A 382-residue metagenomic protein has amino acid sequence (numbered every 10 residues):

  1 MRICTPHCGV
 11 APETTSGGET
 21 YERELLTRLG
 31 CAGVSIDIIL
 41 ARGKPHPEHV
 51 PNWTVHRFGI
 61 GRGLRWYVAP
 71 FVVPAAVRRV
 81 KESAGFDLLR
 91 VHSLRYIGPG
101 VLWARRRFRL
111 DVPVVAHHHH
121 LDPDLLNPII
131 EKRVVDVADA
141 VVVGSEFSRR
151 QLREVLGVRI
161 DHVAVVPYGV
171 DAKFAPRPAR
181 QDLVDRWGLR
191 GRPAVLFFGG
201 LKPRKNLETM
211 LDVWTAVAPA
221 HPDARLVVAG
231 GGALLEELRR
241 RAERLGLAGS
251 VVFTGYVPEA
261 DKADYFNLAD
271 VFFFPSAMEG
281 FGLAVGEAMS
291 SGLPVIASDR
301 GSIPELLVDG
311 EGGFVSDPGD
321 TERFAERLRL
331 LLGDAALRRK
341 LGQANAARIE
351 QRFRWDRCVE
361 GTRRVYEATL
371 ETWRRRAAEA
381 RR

Functional and structural regions predicted by a protein language model:
M1-K44, R374: N-terminal subdomain of nucleotide-sugar transferases
C4-P6, L189-K205, L211-W214: Conserved donor-binding/catalytic core segment of Leloir-type glycosyltransferases
F147, G169: Carbohydrate-associated surface elements
R239-V257: Nucleotide-activated donor-binding/catalytic signature segment of Leloir-type glycosyltransferases, i.e., the conserved
Y256-V257, D264-A269: Short alpha-helical donor nucleotide-sugar binding micro-motif in glycosyltransferases
A277: Aromatic "clamp/platform" in nucleotide-sugar-dependent glycosyltransferases that forms part of the donor/acceptor
P294-A297: Short hydrophobic beta-strand element within catalytic cores of glycosyltransferases and related nucleotide-activated
D309-G310, F314-T321, L330-A335: Conserved acidic donor-binding segment of nucleotide-sugar-dependent glycosyltransferases
